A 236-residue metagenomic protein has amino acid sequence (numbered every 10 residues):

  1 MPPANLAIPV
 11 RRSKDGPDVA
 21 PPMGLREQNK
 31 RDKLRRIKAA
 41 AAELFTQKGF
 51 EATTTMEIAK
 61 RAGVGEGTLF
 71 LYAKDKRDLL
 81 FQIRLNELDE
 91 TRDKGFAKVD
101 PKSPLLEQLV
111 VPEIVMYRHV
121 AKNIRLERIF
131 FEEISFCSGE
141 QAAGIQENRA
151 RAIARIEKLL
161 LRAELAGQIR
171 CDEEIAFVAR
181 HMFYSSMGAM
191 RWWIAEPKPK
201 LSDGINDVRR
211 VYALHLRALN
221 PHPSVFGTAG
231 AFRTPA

Functional and structural regions predicted by a protein language model:
M1-K48, T54-R61, D78: Basic, helix-initiating cap at the start of DNA-binding domains
P3-L6, C171-W192, D203-H215, F232-A236: Hydrophobic alpha-helical segments that form the core of small-molecule binding pockets and/or dimer interfaces
R26, F45, T54-T55, G65-E66 (+4 more regions): Amphipathic alpha-helical segments enriched in hydrophobic/aromatic and basic residues that form the DNA-contacting
R31-A39, E51-A52, G63, Y72-F96 (+3 more regions): An amphipathic alpha-helix adjacent to DNA-recognition modules
F50-E51, I169, P199: Conserved hydrophobic residue
Q82, F96-R125, I175-M182, I205-R209 (+2 more regions): Hydrophobic alpha-helical connector segments
D89, G139-A166, A176-R180, Y184 (+1 more regions): Amphipathic alpha-helical packing segments from all-alpha helical-bundle domains
V120-E140, E157, R191-A195, G230-F232: Amphipathic alpha-helical segments used for helix-helix packing
